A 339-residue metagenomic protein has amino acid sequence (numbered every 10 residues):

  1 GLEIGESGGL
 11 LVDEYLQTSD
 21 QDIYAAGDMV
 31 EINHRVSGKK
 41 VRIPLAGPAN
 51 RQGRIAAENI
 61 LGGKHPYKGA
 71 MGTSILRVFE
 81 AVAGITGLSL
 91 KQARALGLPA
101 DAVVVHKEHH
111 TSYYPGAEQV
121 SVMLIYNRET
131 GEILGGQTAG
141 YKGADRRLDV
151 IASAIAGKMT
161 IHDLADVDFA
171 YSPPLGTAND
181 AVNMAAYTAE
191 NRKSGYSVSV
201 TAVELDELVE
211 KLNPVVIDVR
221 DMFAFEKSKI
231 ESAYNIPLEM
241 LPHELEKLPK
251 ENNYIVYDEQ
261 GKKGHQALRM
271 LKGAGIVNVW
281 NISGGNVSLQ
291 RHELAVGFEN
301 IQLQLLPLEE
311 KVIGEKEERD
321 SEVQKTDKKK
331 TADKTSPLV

Functional and structural regions predicted by a protein language model:
G1-I55, V150, A154: FAD-site-proximal beta/loop scaffold in flavoenzymes
L2, L98, M159, I276-V277: Short phosphate-binding/catalytic loops that engage adenosine nucleotides
D13, L134-T138, L148-D149: Beta-strand scaffold of nucleotide-dependent catalytic cores
M29-K142, T177, A181-E207: Mid-to-C-terminal Rossmann-like scaffold of FAD/NAD(P)H-dependent oxidoreductases
K142-T160: A short, polar/charged loop-to-alpha-helix boundary motif
H162-P173, T177-P214, M222-I255, E259-V339: Rhodanese-like catalytic fold shared by cysteine-dependent sulfurtransferases and DSP/PTP-type phosphatases
D218: Local sequence-structure signature of Cys/Sec-based thiol-disulfide redox active-site neighborhoods
